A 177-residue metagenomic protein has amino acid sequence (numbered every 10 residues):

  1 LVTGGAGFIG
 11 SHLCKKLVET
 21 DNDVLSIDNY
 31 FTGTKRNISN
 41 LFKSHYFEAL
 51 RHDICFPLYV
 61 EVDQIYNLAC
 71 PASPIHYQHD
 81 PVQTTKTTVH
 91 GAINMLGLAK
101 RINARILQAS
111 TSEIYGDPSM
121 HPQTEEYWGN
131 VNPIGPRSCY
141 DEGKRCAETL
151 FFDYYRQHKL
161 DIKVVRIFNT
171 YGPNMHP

Functional and structural regions predicted by a protein language model:
L1-P173: N-terminal Rossmann-like NAD(P)+-binding domain of SDR-like oxidoreductases, especially those catalyzing
P177: ATP-dependent carboxylate-amine ligase catalytic core
